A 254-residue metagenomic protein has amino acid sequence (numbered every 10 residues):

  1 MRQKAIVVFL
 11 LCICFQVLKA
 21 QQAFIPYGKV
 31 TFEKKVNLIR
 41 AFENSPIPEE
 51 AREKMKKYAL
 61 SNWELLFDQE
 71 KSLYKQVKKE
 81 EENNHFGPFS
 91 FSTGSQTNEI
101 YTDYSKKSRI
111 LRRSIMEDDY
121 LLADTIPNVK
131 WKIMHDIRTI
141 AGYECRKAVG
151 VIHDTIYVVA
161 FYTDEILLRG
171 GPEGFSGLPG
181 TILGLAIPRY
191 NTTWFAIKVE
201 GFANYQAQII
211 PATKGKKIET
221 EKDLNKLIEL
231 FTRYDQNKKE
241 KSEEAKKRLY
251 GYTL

Functional and structural regions predicted by a protein language model:
M1-P26, V30, Y252-L254: Bacterial Sec-dependent N-terminal signal peptides
Q22-L254: Extended soluble regions of mature proteins
